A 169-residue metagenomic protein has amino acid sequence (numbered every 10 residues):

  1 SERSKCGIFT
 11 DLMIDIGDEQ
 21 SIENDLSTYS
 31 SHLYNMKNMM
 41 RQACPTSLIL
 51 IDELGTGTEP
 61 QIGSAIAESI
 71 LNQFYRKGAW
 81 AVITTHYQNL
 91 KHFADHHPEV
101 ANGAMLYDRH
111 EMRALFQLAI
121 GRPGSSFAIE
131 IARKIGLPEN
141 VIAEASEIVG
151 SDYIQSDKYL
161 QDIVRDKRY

Functional and structural regions predicted by a protein language model:
S1-K167: ATPase nucleotide-binding head domains, primarily ABC-like/P-loop NTPase cores
